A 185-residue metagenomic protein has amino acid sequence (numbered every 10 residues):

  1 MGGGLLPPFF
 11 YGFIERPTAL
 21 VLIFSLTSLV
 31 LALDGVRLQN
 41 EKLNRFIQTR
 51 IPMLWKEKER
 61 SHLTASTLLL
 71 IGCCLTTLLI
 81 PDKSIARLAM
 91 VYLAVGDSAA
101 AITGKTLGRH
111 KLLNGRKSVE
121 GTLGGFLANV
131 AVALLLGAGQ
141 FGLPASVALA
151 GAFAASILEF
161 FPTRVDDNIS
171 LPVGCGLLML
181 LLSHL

Functional and structural regions predicted by a protein language model:
M1-L22, A32-L136, F141-L185: Interhelical loop and helix-boundary elements at the membrane-water interface of polytopic inner-membrane proteins
S25-S28: Aromatic-rich transmembrane-lumenal/periplasmic boundary elements in polytopic membrane proteins
